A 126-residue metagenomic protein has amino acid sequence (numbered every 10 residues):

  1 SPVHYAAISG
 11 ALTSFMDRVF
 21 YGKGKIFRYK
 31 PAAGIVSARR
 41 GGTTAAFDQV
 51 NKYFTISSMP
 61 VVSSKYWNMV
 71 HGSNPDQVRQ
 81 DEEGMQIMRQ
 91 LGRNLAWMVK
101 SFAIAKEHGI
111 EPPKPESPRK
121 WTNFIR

Functional and structural regions predicted by a protein language model:
S1-Y66: Helix-loop-strand module that forms the ligand-binding subsite of alpha/beta enzymes
P60-R126: Glycine-rich phosphate/pyrophosphate-binding loop and the adjoining helix
